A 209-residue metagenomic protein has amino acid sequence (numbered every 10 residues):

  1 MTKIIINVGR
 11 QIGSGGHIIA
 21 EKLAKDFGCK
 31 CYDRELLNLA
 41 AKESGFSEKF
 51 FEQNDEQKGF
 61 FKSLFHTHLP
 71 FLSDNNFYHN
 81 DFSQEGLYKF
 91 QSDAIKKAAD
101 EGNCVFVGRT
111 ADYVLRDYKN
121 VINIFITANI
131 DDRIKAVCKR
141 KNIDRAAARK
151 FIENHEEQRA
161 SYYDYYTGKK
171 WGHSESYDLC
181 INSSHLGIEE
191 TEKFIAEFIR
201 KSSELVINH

Functional and structural regions predicted by a protein language model:
T2-I5: Extreme N-terminal starter segment of soluble prokaryotic enzymes
V8-E21: Glycine-rich phosphate-binding P-loop
K30-A41: Short beta-strand-centered segment that lines the nucleotide-binding/catalytic pocket of NTP-utilizing
A41-N103: ATP-dependent small-molecule kinase phosphotransfer cores that center on conserved nucleotide phosphate-binding segments
F61-P70, D144-I188: Small-molecule kinase domains that catalyze NTP-dependent phosphoryl transfer to phosphate-bearing small molecules
S92-K96, Y165-H209: NTP-dependent small-molecule kinase module
A98, A111-D117: RNA pseudouridine synthases
D117-R140, R145-E153: Conserved phosphate-donor/acceptor-positioning beta-strand/loop module used by diverse small-molecule
